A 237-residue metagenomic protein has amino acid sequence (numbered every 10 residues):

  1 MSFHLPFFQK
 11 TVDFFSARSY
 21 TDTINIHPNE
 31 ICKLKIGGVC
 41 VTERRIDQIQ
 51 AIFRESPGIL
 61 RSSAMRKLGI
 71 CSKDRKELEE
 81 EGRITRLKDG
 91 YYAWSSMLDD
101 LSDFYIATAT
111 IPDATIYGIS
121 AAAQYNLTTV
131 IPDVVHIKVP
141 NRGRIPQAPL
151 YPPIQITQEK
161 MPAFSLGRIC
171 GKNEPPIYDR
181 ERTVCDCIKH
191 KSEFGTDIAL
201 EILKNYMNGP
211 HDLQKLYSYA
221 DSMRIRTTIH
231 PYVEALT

Functional and structural regions predicted by a protein language model:
H4-Q9, F15-S16: Short hydrophobic targeting helices and cationic amphipathic motifs that mediate membrane/organellar targeting
K10, Y20-D22, V41, I156: Intrinsically disordered/low-complexity terminal segments and short unstructured peptides
D13-F14, Y20-G37: Short, positively charged and aromatic/hydrophobic N-terminal segments
R18, G37, R45, S56: Basic, glycine-rich
R44, Q48, I52, I59-L68 (+4 more regions): Nucleic-acid-binding surface
G82: Glycine-centered, phosphate/nucleic-acid-interacting loop/turn motifs that mediate DNA/RNA or nucleotide
